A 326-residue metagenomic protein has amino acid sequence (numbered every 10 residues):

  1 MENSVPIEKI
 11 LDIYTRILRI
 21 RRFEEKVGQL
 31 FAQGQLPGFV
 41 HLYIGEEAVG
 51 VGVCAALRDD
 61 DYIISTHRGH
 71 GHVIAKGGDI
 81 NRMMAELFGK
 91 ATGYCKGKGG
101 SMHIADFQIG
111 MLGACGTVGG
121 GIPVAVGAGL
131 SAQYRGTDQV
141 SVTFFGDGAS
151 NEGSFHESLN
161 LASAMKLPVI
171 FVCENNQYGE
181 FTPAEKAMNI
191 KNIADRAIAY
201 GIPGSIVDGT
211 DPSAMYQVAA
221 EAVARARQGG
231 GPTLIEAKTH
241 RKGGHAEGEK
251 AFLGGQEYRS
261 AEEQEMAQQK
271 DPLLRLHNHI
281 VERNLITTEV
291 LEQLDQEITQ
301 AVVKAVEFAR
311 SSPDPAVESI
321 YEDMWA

Functional and structural regions predicted by a protein language model:
M1-P37, D59, R275, H279-E282 (+2 more regions): Cofactor-/ligand-binding subdomain signature composed of acidic, glycine-rich, tryptophan-containing flexible loops
E25-G28, Q35-M165, P183-N189, A194 (+1 more regions): Cofactor-binding active-site loop characterized by glycine-rich and histidine/acidic residues
Y43, D295, D314: Conserved phosphate/pyrophosphate-binding and hydrolysis machinery centered on Walker-type P-loop NTPases, extending
D59, V73, E297-K304, A326: A short structural micro-motif
M111-S311: Glycine-rich ThDP/TPP pyrophosphate-binding loop and its adjacent helix/strand module within ThDP-dependent enzymes
S311-A326: C-terminal intrinsically disordered, low-complexity extensions immediately downstream of enzyme catalytic cores
